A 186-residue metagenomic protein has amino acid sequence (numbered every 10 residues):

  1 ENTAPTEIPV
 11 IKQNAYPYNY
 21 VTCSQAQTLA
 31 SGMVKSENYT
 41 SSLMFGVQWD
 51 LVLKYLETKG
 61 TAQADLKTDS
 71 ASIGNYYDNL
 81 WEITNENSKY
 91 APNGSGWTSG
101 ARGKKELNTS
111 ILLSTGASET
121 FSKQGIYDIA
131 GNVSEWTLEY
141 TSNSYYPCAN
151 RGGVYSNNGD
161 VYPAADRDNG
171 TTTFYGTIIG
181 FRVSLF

Functional and structural regions predicted by a protein language model:
E1-D128, F186: Short aromatic-cysteine micro-motif
F121, I129-F186: Surface-exposed recognition segments
